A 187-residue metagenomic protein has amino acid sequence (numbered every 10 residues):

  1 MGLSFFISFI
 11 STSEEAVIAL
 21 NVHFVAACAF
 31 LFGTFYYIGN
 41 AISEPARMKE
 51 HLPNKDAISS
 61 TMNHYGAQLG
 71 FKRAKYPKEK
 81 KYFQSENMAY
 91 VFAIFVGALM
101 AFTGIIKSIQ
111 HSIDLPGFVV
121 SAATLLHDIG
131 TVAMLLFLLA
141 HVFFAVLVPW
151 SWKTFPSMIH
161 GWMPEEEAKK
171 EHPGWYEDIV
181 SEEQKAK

Functional and structural regions predicted by a protein language model:
M1-K187: Membrane-embedded alpha-helical bundles that constitute the cytochrome b-like, heme-associated redox core of multi-pass
